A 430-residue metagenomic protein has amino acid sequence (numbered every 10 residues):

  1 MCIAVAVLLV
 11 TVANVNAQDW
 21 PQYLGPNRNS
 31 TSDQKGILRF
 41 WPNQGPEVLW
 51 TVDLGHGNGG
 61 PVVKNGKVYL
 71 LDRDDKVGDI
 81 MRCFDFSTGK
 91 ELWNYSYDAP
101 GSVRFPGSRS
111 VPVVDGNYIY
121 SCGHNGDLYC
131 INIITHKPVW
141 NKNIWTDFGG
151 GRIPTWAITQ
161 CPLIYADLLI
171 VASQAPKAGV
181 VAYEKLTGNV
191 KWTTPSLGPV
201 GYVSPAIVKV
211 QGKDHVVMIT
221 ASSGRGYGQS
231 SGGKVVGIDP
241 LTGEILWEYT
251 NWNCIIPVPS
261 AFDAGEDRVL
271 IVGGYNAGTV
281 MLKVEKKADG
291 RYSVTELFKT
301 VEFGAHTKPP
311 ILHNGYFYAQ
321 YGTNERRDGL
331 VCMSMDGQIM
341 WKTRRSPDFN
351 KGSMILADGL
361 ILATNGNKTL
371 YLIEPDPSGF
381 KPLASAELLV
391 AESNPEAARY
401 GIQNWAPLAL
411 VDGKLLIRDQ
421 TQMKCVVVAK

Functional and structural regions predicted by a protein language model:
I3-A4, V15: Cleavable N-terminal signal peptides
A4-V5, D33: Terminal low-complexity, poorly structured segments
V15-K430: Noncatalytic, solvent-exposed loop/strand surfaces of beta-propeller-type extracellular/periplasmic domains
